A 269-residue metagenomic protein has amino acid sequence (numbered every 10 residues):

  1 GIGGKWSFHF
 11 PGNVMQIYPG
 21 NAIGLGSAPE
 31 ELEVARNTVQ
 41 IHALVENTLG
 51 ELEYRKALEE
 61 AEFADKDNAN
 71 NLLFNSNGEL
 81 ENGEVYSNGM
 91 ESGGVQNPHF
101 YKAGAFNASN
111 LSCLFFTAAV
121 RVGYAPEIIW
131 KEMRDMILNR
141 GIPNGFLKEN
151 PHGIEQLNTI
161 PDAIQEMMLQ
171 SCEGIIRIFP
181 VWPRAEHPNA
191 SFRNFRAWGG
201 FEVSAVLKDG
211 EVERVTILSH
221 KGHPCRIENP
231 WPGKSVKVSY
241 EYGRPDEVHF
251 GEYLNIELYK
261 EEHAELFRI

Functional and structural regions predicted by a protein language model:
G1-C172, E213: Active-site core of glycosidic bond-cleaving carbohydrate-active enzymes
Y124-R268: Non-catalytic C-terminal accessory modules of carbohydrate-active enzymes
